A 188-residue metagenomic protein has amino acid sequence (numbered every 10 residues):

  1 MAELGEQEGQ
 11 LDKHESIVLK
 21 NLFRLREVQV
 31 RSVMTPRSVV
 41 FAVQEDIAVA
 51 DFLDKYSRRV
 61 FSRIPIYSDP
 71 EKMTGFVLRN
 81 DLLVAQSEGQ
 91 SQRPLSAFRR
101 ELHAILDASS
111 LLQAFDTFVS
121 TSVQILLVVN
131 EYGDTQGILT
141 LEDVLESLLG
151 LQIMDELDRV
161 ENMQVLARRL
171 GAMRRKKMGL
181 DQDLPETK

Functional and structural regions predicted by a protein language model:
M1-K188: Cytosolic regulatory modules rich in charged/polar residues
